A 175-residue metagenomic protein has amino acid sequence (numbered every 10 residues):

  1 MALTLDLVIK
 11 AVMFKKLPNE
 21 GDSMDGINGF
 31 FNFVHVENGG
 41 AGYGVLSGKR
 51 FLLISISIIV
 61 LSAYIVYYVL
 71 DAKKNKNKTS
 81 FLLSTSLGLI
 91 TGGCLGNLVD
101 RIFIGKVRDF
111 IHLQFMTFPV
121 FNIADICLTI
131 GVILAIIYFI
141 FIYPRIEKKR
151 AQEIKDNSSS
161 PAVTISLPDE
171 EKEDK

Functional and structural regions predicted by a protein language model:
M1-K175: Alpha-helical transmembrane bundles and membrane-interface segments of multipass inner-membrane proteins
